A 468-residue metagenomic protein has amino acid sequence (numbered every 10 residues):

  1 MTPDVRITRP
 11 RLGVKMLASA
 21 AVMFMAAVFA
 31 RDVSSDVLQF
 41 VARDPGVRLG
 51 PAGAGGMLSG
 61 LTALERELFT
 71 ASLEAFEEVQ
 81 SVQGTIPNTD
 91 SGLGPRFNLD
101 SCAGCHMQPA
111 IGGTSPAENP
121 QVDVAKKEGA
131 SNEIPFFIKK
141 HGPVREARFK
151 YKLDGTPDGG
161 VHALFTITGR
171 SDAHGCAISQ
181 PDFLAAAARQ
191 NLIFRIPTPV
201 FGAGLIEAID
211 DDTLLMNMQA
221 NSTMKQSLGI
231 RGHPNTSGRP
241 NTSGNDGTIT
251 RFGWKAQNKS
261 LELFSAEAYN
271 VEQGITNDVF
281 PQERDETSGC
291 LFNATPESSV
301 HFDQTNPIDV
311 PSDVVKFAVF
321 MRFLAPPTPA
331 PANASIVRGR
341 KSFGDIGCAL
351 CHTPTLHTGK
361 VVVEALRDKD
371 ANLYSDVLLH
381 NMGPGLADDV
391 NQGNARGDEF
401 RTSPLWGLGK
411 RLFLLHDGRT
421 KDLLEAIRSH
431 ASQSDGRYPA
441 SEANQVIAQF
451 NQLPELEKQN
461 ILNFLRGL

Functional and structural regions predicted by a protein language model:
M1-L12: N-terminal secretory signal peptides that target proteins for export/translocation
K15, V28-L468: Periplasmic c-type cytochrome electron-transfer domains
A18-A27: Bacterial N-terminal signal peptides
